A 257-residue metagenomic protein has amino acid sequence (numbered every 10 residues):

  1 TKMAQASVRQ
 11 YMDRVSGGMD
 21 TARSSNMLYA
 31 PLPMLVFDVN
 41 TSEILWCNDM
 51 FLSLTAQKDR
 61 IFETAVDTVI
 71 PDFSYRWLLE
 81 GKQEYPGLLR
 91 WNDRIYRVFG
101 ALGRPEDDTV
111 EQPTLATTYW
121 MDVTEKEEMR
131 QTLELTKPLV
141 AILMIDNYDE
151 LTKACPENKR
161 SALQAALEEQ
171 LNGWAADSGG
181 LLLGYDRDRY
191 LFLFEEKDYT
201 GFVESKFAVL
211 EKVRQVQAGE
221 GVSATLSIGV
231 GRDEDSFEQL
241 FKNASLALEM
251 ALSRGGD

Functional and structural regions predicted by a protein language model:
T1-A6: Alpha-helical transmembrane segments and their helix-membrane boundary motifs
Q10-S53, E134: Sensory modules in modular signal-transduction proteins
P33-F37, A141, L183, L191 (+1 more regions): Conserved beta-strand cores of small sensory beta-sandwich domains that regulate signal transduction, primarily PAS/PAC
L52-F62: PAS/PAS-like sensory domain cap-loop motif
D72-E128, A224-G229: PAS-family sensory/regulatory modules and their coupling/dimerization elements
R104-N158, S253: Sensory coupling linkers of modular signal transduction proteins
E168-D198, A218-V222: Conserved helix-loop-beta segment at the catalytic/binding core of cyclic-nucleotide signaling proteins
G184-L191, Q217-A247, D257: A short glycine-enriched loop-to-beta-strand structural element that forms part of the catalytic core of nucleotide
